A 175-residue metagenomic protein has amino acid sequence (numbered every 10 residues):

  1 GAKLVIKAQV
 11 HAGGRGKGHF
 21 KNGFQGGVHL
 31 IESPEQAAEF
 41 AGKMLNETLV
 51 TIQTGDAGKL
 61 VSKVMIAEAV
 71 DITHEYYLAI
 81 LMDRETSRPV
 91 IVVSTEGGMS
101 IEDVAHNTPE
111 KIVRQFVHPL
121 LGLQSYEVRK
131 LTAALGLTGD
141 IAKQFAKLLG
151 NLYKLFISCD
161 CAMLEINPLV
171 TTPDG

Functional and structural regions predicted by a protein language model:
G1-I166, V170-G175: ATP-dependent carboxylate/acyl-activation modules
